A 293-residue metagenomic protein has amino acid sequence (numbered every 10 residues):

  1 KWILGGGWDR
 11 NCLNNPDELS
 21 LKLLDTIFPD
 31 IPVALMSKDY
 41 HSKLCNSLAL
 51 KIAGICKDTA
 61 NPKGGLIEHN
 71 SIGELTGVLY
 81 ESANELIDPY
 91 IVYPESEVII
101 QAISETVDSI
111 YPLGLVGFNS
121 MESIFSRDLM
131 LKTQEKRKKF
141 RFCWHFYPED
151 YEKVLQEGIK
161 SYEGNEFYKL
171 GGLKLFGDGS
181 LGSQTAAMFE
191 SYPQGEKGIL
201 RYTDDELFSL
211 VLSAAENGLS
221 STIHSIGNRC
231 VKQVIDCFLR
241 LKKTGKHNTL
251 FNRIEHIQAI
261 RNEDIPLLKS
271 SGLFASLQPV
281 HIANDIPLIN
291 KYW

Functional and structural regions predicted by a protein language model:
K1-Q156, L175, S180-S213, N217-I226 (+4 more regions): Divalent metal-binding segments
T133-R137, G158-Y168, G245-H247, L268-G272: Acidic (Asp/Glu)-rich catalytic clusters
E149-K153, E255-D264: Short, conserved secondary-structure transition motifs
F167-T185, L273-I282: Non-cysteine beta-strand/loop elements that form the S-adenosyl-L-methionine
K232-F238: Functional transmembrane alpha-helices
L239, K243, R261: N-terminal active-site wall of soluble small-molecule enzyme domains
A259-W293: Active-site-adjacent C-terminal substructures of enzyme catalytic domains
